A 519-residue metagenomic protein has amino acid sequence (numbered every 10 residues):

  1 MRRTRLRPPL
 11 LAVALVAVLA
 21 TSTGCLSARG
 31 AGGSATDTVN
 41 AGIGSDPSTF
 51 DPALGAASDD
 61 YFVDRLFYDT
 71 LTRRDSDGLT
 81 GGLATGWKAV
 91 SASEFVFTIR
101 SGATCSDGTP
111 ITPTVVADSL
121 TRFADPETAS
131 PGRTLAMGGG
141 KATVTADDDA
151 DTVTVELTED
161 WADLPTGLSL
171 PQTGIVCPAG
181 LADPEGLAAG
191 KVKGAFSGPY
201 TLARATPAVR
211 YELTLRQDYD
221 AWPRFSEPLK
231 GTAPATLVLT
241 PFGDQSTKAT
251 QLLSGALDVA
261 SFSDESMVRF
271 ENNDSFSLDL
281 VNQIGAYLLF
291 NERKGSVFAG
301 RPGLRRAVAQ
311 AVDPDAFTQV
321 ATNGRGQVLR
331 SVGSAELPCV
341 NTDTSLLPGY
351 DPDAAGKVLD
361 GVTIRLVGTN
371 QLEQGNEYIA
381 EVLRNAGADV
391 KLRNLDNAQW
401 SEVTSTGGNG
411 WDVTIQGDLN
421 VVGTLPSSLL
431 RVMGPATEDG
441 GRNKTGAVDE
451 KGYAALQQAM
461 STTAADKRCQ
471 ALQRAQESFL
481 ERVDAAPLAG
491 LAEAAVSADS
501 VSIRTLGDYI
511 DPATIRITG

Functional and structural regions predicted by a protein language model:
G42-S91, T121, A195: N-terminal lobe/hinge region of extracytoplasmic solute-binding protein
G132-L181, A203-T206: Surface-exposed binding/hinge segments that line and control ligand-binding clefts or catalytic entry sites
S169-G231, T236: Gly/Pro-rich hinge or "lid" segments in bacterial periplasmic/extracellular proteins
Y219-F270: Ligand-site clamp/hinge motif
V297-L337, Q374-G375, F479-D484: Periplasmic-binding protein-like
N323-L359, G368-Q374: Structural transition elements
K391-S401, L429-A498, G519: Extracytoplasmic/peripheral linker and loop segments enriched in polar/acidic and small residues with frequent Thr/Pro
A495-G519: Long beta-strand-rich cores associated with HINT superfamily self-processing modules
